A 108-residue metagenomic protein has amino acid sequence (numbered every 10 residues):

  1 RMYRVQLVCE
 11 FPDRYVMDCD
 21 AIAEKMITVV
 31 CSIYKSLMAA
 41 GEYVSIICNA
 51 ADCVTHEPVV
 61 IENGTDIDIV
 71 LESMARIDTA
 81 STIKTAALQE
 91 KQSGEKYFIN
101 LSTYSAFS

Functional and structural regions predicted by a protein language model:
R1-S108: Exposed, interaction-prone extracellular/peripheral surfaces
